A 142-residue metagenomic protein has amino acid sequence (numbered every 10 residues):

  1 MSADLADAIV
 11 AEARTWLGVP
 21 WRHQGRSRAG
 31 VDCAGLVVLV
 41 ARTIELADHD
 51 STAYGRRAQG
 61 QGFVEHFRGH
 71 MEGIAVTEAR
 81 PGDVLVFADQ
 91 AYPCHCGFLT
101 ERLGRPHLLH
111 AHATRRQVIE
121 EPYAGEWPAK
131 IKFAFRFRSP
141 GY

Functional and structural regions predicted by a protein language model:
M1-V19, P122-Y142: Non-catalytic ligand/cofactor/substrate-binding and regulatory segments of enzyme domains
S2-L5, V10, H49-Q117, Y123: ...with weaker cross-activation on analogous glycine-rich loops/strands in unrelated enzymes
L17, I44-E45: A broad structural signal for alpha-helix termini and local helix breaks/kinks
W21-R26, D48-T52: Surface-exposed patches in mature extracellular/periplasmic domains of secreted proteins
Q24-I44: Active-site nucleophilic cysteine motif
S27, T114, F137-P140: Short, solvent-exposed coil/turn elements at secondary-structure transition points
